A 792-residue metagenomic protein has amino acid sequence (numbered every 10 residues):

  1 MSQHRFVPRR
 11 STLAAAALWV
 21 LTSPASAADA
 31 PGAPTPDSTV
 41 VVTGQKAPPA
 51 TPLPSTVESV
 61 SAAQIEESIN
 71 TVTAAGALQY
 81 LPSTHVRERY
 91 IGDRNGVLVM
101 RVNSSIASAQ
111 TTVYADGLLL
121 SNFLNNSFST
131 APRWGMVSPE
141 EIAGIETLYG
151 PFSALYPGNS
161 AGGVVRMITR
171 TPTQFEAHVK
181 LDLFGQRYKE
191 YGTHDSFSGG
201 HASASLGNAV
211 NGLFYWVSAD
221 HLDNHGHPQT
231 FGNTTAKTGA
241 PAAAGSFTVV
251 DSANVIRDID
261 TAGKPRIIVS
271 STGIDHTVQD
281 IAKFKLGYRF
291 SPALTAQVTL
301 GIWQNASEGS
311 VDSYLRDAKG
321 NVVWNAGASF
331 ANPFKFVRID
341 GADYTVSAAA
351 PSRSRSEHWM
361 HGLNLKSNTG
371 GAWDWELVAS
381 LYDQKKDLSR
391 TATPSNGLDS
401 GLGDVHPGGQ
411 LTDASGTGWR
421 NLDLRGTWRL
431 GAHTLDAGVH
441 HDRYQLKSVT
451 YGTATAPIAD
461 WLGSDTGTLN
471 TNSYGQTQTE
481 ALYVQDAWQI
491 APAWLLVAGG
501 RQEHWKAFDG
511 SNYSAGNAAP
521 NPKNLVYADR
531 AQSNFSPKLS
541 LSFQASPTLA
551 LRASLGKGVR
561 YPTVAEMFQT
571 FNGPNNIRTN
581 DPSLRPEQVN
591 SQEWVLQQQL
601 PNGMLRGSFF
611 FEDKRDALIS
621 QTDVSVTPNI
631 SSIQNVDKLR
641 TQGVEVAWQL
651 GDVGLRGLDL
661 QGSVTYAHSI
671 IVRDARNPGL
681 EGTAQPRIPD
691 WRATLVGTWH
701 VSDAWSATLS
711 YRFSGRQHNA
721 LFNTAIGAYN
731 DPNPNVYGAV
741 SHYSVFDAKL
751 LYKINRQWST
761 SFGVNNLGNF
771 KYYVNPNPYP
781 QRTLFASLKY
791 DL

Functional and structural regions predicted by a protein language model:
P36-I69, R94-V97, N125: N-terminal periplasmic "start-of-domain" segments of outer-membrane beta-barrel proteins
A75-L119: Extracytoplasmic beta-strand/coil segments of soluble accessory domains associated with Gram-negative outer-membrane
L120-P151: Short acidic/polar hinge/loop motifs at secondary-structure boundaries that mediate gating or recognition
K180, Q489-L496, H504-W505, N602-K614 (+4 more regions): Gram-negative outer-membrane beta-barrel transporters
D195-S310, E357-G370, G431: Transmembrane beta-barrel wall of Gram-negative outer-membrane proteins
G287-W303, T345-S514, S542-Q544, R606-F609 (+3 more regions): Face-selective signature of the C-terminal outer-membrane beta-barrel domain
V346-M360, N368, N470-T479, Y527-S536 (+7 more regions): Outer-membrane beta-barrel signature, preferentially recognizing the C-terminal barrel domain of Gram-negative
Q445-A454, I458-G463, H504-A519, D529 (+7 more regions): Surface-exposed extracellular loop regions of Gram-negative outer-membrane beta-barrel proteins, predominantly
